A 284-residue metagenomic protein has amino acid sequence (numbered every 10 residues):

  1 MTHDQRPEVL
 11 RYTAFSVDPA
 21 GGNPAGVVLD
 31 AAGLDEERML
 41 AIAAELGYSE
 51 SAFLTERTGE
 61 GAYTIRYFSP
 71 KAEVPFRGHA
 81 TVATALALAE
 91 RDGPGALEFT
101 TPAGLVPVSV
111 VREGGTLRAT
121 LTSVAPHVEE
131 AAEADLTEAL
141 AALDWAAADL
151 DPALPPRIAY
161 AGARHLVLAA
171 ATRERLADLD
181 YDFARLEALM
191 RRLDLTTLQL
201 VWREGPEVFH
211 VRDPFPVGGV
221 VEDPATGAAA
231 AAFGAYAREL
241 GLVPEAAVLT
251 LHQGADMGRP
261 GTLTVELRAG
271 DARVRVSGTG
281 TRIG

Functional and structural regions predicted by a protein language model:
T2-F76, V82-G284: Active-site proximal loop and beta-alpha junction motif in alpha/beta enzyme cores
